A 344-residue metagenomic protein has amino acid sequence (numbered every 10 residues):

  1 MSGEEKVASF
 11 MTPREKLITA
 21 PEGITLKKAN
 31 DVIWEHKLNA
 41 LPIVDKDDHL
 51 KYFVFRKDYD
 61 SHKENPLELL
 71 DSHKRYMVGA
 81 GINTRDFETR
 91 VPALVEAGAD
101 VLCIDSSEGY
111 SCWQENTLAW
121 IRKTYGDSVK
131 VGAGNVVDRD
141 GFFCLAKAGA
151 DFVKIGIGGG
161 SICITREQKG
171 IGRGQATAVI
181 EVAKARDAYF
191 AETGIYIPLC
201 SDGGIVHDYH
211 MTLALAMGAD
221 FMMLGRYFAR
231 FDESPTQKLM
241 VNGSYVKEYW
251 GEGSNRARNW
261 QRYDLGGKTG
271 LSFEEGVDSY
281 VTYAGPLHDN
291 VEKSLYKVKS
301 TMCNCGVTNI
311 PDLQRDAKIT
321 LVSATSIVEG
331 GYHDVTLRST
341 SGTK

Functional and structural regions predicted by a protein language model:
M1, H49-L69, D86-R90, S106-V131 (+3 more regions): Active-site-adjacent beta->alpha loops and helix N-cap segments on the catalytic face of soluble alpha/beta enzymes
M1-E4, I33, L41-D60, T124-Y125 (+1 more regions): Terminal amphipathic helices with adjacent charged low-complexity linkers/tails
S2-E35, I43-V44, L50, E68-A93 (+1 more regions): Bateman/CBS regulatory modules and CBS-like beta-alpha motifs in cytosolic regions of diverse proteins
E5, A150-G159, L224-G225: Non-cysteine beta-strand/loop elements that form the S-adenosyl-L-methionine
T19-P21, K27, D31, G170-S201 (+1 more regions): Alpha/beta catalytic cores of nucleotide-metabolism and tRNA/nucleoside-modifying enzymes
A20-I24, V44, A80-D86, V131-G141 (+1 more regions): Glycine-rich beta-to-alpha transition loops that act as phosphate-gripper elements at the mouths of alpha/beta enzyme
D71-A80, R122-V137, F152, R186-D202: Short beta-strand/loop segments at the ligand-binding rim of alpha/beta enzyme cores
F87-A97, V131, V137-I155, I205-D220: Catalytic cores of alpha/beta
